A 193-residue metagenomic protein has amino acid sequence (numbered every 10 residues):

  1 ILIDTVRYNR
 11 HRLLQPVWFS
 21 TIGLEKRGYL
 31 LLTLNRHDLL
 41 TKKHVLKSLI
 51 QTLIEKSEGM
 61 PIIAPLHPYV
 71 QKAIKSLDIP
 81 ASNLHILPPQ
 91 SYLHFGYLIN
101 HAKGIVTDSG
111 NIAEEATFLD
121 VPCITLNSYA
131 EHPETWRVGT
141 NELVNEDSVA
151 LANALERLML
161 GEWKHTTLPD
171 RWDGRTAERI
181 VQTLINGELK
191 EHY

Functional and structural regions predicted by a protein language model:
I1-M60, A64, Y69-Y193: Nucleotide-activated sugar donor-binding and catalytic core shared by glycosyltransferases and related lipid-linked
